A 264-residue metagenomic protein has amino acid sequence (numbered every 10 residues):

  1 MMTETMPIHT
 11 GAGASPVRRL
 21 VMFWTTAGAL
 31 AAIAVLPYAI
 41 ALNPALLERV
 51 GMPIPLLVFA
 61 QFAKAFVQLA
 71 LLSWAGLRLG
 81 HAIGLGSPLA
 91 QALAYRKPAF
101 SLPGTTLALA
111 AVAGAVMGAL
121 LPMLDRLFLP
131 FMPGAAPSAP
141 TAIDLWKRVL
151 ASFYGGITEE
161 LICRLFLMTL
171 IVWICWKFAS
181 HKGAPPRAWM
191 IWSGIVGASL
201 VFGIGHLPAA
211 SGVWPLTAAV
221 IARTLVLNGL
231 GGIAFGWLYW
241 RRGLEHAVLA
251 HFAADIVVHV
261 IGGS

Functional and structural regions predicted by a protein language model:
M1-L20, G80-A99: N-terminal juxtamembrane cytosolic/stromal segments of multi-pass membrane proteins
H9-A27, Q61-F66, K97-V112, E245: Alpha-helical transmembrane segments and their helix-start/interface "positive-inside/aromatic belt" motifs in integral
T26-L46, S73-H81, G118-R126: Alpha-helical transmembrane segments of multi-pass membrane proteins
E48-K64, A142-S152: Membrane-interface segments at the starts/ends of alpha-helical transmembrane spans
L57-A70, V220-L227: Alpha-helical transmembrane segments of polytopic membrane proteins
L72-P88, F166-W173: Membrane-water interface of transmembrane alpha-helices
G86-T158, W173-P185: Juxtamembrane helix-loop-helix connectors linking adjacent transmembrane helices in multi-pass membrane enzymes
L145-S264: Transmembrane helix-loop-helix hairpins at the membrane interface of multi-pass integral membrane proteins
